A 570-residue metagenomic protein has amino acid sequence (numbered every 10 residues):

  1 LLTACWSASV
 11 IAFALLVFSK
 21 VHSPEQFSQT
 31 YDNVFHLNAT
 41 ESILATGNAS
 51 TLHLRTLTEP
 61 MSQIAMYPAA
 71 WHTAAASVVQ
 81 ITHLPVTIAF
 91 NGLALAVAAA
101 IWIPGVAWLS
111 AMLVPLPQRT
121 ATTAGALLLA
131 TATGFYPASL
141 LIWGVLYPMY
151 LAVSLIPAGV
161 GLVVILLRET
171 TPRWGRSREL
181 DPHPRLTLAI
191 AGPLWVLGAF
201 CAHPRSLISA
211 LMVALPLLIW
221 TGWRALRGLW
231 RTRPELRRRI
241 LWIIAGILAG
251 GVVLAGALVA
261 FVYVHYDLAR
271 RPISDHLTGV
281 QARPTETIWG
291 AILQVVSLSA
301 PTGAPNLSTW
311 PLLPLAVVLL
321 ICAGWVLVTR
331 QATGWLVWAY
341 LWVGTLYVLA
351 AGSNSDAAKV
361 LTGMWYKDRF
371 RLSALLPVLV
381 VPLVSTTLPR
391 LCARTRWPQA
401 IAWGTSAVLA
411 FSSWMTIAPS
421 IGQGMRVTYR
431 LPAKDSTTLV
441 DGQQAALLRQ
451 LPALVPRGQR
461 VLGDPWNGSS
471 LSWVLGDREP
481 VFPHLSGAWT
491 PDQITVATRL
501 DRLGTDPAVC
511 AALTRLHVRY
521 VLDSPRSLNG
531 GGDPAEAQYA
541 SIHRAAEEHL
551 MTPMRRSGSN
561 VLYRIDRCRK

Functional and structural regions predicted by a protein language model:
S9-I11, A124-L128, G192, V213 (+1 more regions): Transmembrane alpha-helix segments characteristic of polytopic inner-membrane glycan-assembly/cell-envelope
V10-S154, R173-E179, Y429-T438: Active-site lumenal/periplasmic loops and adjacent helix-entry segments of GT-C-fold, multi-pass membrane
S23-Q29, H83, F135-L151, P272-I288 (+2 more regions): Membrane-helix boundary/interfacial segments in multi-pass membrane proteins
D32, W143, Y147, C201-A316: Transmembrane catalytic cores of multi-pass membrane glycosyltransferases and polysaccharide-assembly enzymes
E179-P182, L186-P204: Membrane-interface alpha helices of multi-pass inner-membrane proteins
A245-V252, R390-S420: Signature aromatic-anchored transmembrane alpha helix within multi-pass, membrane-resident enzymes that catalyze glycan
S297-A300, W310-V337: Hydrophobic, aromatic-rich transmembrane alpha-helices and their immediate juxtamembrane boundary segments
W414-K570: Extracytoplasmic
